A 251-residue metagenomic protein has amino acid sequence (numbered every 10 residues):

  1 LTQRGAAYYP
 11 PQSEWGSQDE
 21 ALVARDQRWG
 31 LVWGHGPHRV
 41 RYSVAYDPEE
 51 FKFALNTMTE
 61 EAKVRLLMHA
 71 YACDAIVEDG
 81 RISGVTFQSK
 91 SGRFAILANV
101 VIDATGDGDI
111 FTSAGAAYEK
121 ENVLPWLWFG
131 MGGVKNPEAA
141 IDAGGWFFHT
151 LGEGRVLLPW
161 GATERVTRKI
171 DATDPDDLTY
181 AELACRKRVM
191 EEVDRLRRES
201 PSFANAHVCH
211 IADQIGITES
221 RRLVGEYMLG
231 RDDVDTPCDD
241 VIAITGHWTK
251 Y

Functional and structural regions predicted by a protein language model:
T2, Q12, G16-V32, G36-P37 (+9 more regions): Flavin (FAD/FMN)-binding glycine-rich loop and adjacent Rossmann-like elements that form
Q3-A7, M58: Conserved FAD-binding subdomain of flavin-dependent enzymes
M58-R65: A structural motif corresponding to the C-terminal end of an alpha-helix and its immediate exit/capping segment
